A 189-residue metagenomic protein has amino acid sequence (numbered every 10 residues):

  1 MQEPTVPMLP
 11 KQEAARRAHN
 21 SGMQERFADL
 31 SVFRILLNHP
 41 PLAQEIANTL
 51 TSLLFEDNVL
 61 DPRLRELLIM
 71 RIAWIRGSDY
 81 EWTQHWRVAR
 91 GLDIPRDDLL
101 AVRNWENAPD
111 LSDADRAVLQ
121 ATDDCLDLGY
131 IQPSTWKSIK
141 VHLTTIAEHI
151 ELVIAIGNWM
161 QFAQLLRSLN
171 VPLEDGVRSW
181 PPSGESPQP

Functional and structural regions predicted by a protein language model:
M1-P62, P181-P189: Mobile cap/lid helix-loop segments that border enzyme active or cofactor-binding sites and regulate substrate access
M23-Q24, P41-A47, G77-W82, D98 (+3 more regions): Short acidic alpha-helix initiation/capping motifs at coil-to-helix transition points, especially at protein N-termini
L36, I46, L50, L67-A73 (+3 more regions): Short alpha-helical scaffolding segments that buttress acidic/His motifs in well-ordered protein cores
L60-D61, D93-D97, Q132, T145-E148: Helix N-cap / loop-to-helix initiation motif
E66-L67, I72-R96: Conserved alpha-helical segments that form or flank metal/cofactor-binding pockets of metalloenzymes
R96, L100-A121: A contiguous pocket-lining binding segment that forms or flanks enzyme active sites
S112-I154: Acidic/histidine-rich alpha-helical segments that form the ligand environment of transition-metal centers
T135-S138, I146-S186: Preference for long, well-ordered alpha-helical segments
